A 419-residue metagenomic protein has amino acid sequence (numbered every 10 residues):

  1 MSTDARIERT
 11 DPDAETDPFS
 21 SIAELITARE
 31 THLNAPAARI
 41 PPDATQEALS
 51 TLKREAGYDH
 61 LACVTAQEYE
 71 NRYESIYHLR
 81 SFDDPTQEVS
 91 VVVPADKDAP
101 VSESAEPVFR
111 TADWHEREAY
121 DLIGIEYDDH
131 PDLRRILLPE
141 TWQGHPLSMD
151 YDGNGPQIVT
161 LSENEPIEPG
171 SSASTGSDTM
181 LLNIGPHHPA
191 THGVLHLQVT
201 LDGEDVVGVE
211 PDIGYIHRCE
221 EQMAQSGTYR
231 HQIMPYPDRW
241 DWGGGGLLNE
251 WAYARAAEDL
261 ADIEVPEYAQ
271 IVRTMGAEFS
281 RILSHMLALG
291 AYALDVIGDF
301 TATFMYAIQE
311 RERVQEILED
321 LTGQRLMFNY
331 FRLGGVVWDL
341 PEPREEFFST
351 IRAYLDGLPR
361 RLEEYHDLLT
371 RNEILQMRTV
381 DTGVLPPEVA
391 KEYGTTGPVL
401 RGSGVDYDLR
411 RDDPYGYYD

Functional and structural regions predicted by a protein language model:
M1-D205, R371, L375-T382: Terminal low-complexity/charged segments
E140, S177-H192, T200-D419: Active-site bordering "gate/hinge" segments that shape substrate access to catalytic or cofactor-binding pockets
